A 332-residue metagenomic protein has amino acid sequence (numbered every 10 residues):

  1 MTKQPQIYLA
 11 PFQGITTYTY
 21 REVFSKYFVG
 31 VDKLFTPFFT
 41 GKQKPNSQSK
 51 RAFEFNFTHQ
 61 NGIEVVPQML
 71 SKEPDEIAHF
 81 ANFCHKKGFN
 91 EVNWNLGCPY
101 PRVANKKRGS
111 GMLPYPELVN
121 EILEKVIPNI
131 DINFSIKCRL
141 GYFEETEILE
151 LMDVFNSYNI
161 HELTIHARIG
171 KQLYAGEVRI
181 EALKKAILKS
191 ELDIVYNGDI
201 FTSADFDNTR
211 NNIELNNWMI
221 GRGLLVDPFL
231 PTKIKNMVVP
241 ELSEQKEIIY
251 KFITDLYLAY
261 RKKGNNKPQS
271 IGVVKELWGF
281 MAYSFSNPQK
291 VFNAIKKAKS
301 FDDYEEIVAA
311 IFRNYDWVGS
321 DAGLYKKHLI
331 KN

Functional and structural regions predicted by a protein language model:
M1-N332: Flavin-dependent oxidoreductase catalytic cores
